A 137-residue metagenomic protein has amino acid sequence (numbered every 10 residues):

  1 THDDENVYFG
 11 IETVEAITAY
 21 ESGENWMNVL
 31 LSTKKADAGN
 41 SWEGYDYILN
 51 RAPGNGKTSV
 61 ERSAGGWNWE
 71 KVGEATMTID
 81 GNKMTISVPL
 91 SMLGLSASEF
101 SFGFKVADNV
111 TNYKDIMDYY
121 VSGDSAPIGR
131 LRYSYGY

Functional and structural regions predicted by a protein language model:
T1-G56, F100-F102, A107-S122: Surface-exposed, glycine/proline- and aromatic-rich loop segments on solvent-exposed faces across compartments
H2-D4, I79-G81, L95: Surface-exposed coil/turn segments at beta-strand junctions on protein surfaces, enriched
A16, L93, S134-Y137: Glycan-association/targeting regions that enable binding to alpha-glucans and other polysaccharides
I48-E70: Basic, ligand-binding patches in group-transfer machinery, especially extracytoplasmic/periplasmic segments
V72-M77: Beta-strand-rich interaction surfaces with strong enrichment in secreted/lumenal proteins
K83-S91: Exposed aromatic-hydrophobic patches
K114-Y137: Short beta-strand elements
